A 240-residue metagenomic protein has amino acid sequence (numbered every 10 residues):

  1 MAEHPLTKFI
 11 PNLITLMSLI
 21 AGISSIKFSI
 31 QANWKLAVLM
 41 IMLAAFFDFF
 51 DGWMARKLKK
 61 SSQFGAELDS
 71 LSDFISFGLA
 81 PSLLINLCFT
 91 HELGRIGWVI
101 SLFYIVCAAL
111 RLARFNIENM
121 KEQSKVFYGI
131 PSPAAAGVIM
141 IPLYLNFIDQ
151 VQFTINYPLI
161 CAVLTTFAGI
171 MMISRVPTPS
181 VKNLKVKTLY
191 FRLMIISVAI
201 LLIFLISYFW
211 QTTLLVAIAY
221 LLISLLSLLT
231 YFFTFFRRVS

Functional and structural regions predicted by a protein language model:
M1-F49, S227-L228: Topogenic membrane-insertion module of multi-pass membrane proteins
M1-L19, M54-F74, A113-A134, P177-F191 (+1 more regions): Interhelical loop and helix-boundary elements at the membrane-water interface of polytopic inner-membrane proteins
F9-L16, K57-L112, P142: Multi-pass membrane catalytic core of lipid/isoprenoid biosynthesis enzymes
I20-S24, L79-A80, I195-I203: Hydrophobic, membrane-inserted alpha-helices
I23-I26, L43, F47, P81 (+3 more regions): Alpha-helical transmembrane segments of polytopic integral membrane proteins, especially the permease/helical cores
S24-M40, L79-V99, I141-I160, I206-Q211: Helix-coil boundary and interhelical linker segments in multi-pass alpha-helical membrane proteins
F46-R56, V106-E118, L159-P177: Hydrophobic, membrane-facing alpha-helical anchors
S124-S240: C-terminal membrane-associated helical module and adjoining short loops/tails
